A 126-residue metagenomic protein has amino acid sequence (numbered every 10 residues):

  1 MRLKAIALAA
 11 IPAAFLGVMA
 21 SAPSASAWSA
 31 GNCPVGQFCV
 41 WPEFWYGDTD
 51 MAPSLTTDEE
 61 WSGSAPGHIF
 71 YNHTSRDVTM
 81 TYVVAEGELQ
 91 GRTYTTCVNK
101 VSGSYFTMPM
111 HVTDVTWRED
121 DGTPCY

Functional and structural regions predicted by a protein language model:
M1-C39: N-terminal prepro-regions of secreted/extracellular proteins
A27-Y126: Post-signal peptide N-terminal regions of Sec-secreted extracellular proteins
